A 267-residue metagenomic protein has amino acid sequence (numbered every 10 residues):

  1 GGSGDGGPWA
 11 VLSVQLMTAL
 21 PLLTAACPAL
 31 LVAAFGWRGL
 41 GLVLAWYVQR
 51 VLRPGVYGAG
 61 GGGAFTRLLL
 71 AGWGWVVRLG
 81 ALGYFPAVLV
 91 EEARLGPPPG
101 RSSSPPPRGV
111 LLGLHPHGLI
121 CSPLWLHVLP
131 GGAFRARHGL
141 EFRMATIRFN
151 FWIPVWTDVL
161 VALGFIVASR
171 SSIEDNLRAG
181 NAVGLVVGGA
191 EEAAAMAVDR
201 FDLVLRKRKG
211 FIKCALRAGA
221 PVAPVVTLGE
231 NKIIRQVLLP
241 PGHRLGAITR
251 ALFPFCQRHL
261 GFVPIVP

Functional and structural regions predicted by a protein language model:
G4-R50: Alpha-helical bilayer-embedded segments of polytopic membrane proteins, i.e., transmembrane/intramembrane helices
L42-G74, S104-A179, G189-K207, A247: Catalytic core of membrane glycerolipid acyltransferases/transacylases, capturing the structured, soluble-facing
V77-R108: A short, well-structured juxtamembrane/interface segment
P86-A87, F165, A220: Short aromatic/hydrophobic-glycine micro-motifs
P97, D175, E230-N231: Positions that flank functional sites
N150, T157, G189, M196-P267: A cross-family acyltransferase "interaction/gating" segment
